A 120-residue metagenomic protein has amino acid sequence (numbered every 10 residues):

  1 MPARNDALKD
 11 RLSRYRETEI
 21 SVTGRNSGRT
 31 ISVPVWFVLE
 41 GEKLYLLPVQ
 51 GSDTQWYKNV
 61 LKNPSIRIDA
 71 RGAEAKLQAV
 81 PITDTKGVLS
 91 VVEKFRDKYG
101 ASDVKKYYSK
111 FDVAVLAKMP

Functional and structural regions predicted by a protein language model:
M1-E19: Extreme N-terminal tail/first-helix region
D6-A7, L39, E74: Generic signal for short, ordered secondary-structure residues within or immediately flanking folded domains
L8-D10, Y45-K58: Covalent nucleotidyltransferase core used to form phosphodiester bonds in nucleic acids
Y15-V49, I66: Short beta-strand segments
G51-P120: Short, structured beta-strand-loop surface elements
